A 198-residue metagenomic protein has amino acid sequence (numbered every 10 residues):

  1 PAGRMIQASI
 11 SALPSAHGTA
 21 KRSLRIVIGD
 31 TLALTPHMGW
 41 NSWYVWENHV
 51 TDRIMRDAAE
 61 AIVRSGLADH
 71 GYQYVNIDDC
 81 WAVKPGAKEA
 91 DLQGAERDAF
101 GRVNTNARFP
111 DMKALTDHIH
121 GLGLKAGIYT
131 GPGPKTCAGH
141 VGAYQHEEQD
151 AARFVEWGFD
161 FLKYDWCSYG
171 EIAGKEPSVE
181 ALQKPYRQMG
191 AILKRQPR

Functional and structural regions predicted by a protein language model:
P1-L32: Extended acidic/polar, glycine-enriched regions that form or flank non-catalytic beta-rich accessory modules
A20-L24, D57-A59, P185-R187: Short amphipathic alpha-helical surface micro-motifs
K21-M55: An acidic-aromatic substrate-binding cleft motif
R25-G29, I62-R64, M189-K194: Intrinsically disordered, low-complexity boundary segments flanking structured domains
L34, A68-G71, P197-R198: Short helix-terminating capping/connector loops at secondary-structure junctions
L34, H49-R56, F109, K113 (+4 more regions): Conserved structured core elements
S42-Y44, A58-K175: Aromatic-lined carbohydrate-binding/catalytic grooves of carbohydrate-active enzymes
A114-H120, E180-R198: Active-site-proximal helices and loops of the catalytic beta/alpha 8
